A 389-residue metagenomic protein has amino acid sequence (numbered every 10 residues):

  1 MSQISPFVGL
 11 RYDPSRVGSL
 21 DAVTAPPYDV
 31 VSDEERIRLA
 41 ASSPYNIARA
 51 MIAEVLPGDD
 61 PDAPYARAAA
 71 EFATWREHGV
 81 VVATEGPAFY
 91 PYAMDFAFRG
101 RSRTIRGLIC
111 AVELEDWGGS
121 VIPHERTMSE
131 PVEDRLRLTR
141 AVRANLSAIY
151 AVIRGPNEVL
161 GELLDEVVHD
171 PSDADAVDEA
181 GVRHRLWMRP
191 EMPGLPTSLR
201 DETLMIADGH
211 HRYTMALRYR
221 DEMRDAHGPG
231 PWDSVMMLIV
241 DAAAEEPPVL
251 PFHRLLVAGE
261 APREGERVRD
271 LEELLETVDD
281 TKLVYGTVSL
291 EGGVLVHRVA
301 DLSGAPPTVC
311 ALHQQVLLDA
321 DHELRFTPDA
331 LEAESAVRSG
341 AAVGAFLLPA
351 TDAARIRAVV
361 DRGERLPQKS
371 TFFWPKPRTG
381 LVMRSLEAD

Functional and structural regions predicted by a protein language model:
M1-D389: Surface-exposed, charge/polar-rich loops and edge strands
